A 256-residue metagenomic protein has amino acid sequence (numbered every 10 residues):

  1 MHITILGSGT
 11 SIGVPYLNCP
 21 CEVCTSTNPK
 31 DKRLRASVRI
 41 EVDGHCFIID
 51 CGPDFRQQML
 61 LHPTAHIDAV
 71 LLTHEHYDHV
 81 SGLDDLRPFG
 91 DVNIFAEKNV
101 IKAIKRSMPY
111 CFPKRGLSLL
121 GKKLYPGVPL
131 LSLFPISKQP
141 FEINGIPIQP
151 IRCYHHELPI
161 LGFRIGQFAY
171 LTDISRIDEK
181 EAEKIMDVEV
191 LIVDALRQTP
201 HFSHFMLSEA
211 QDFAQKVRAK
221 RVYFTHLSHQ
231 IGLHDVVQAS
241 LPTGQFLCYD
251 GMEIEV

Functional and structural regions predicted by a protein language model:
M1-L171, V237-E255: Binuclear metal-dependent hydrolase catalytic cores
K30-K32, C51, R176-I177, F202-M206: Short secondary-structure boundary/capping elements
D54, H76, S175, L196 (+1 more regions): Catalytic metal-binding/acid-base residues of hydrolase active sites
P150-I151, L171-D173, V193, T225: Thr-Gly-centered strand-to-loop micro-motif
D178-V256: Binuclear metal-ion centers of metallo-dependent hydrolases, dominated by the metallo-beta-lactamase
